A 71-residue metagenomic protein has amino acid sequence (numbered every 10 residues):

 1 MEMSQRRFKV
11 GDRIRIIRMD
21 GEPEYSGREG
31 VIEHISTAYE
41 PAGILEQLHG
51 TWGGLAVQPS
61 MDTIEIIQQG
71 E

Functional and structural regions predicted by a protein language model:
S4-R7: Short, conserved secondary-structure segments in the cores of folded domains
K9-G70: Basic/aromatic-rich interaction segments and small domains that mediate binding to polyanionic partners
